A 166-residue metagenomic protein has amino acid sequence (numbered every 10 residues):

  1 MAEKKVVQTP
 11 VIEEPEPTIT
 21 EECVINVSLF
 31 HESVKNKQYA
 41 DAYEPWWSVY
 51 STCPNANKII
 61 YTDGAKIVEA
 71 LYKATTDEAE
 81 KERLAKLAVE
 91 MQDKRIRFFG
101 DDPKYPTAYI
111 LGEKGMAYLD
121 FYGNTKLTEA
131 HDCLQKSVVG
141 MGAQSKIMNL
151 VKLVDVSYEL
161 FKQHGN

Functional and structural regions predicted by a protein language model:
E3-N166: Preference for long, solvent-exposed alpha-helical segments and helix-linker "stalks"
